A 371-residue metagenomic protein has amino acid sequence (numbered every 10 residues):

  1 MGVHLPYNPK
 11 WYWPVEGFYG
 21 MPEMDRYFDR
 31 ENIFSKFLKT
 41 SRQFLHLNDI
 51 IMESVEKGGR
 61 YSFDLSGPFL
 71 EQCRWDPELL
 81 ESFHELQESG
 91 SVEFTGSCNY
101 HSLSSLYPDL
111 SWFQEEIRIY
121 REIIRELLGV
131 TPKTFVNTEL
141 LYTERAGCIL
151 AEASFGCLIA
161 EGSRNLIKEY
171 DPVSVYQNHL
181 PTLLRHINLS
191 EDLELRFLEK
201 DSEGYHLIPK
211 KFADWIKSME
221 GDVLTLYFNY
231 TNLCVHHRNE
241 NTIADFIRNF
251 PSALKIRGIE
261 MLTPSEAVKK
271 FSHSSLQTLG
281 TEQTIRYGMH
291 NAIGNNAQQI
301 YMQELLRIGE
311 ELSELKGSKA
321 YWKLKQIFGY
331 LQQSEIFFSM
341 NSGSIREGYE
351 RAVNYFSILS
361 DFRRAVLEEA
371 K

Functional and structural regions predicted by a protein language model:
M1-C98: N-terminal catalytic cores of secreted or lumenal carbohydrate-active enzymes
M1-R42, P172-L180, L184-R185, E199 (+1 more regions): Active-site and substrate-binding clefts of carbohydrate-active enzymes
P9-W13, F69-R74, S102-L106, Y142-A146 (+5 more regions): Short catalytic/ligand-binding loop motif for oxyanion handling, primarily in non-cytosolic enzymes, centered on
K39-F44, S105-I117, G204-I208: Phosphate/oxyanion-binding active-site loops and adjacent basic polyanion-contact surfaces
H46-L47, R74-S89, L166-Q177, L207-W215: Alpha-helical scaffolding within the catalytic cores of extracellular/periplasmic polymer-degrading hydrolases
L47-I51, L80-H84, Q114-I124, G147 (+3 more regions): Generic structural signal for well-ordered alpha-helices, preferentially at hydrophobic/aromatic core positions
Y61, G67-E139, P181-L193, T225 (+2 more regions): Metal-dependent polysaccharide deacetylase catalytic core of the NodB/CE4 family, i.e., the active-site-bearing domain
E115-Y170, L233-I247: Catalytic domains of cell-wall/extracellular-matrix polysaccharide-remodeling enzymes, centered on de-N-acetylation
